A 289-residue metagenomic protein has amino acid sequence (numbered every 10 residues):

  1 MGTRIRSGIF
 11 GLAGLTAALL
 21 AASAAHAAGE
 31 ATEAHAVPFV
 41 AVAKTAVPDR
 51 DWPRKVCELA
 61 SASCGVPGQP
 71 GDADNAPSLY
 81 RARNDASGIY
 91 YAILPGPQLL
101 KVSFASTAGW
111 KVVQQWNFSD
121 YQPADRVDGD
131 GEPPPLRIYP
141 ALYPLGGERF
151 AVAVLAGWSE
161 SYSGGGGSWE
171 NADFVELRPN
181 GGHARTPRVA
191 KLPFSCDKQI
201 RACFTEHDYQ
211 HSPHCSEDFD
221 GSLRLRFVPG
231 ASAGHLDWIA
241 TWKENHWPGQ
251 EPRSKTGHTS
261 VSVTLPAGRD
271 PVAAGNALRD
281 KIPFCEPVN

Functional and structural regions predicted by a protein language model:
M1-S7: N-terminal secretory signal peptides that target proteins for export/translocation
G11-A21: Bacterial N-terminal signal peptides
A27-Q69, G165-N171, L177-N289: Acidic, small-residue rich beta-repeat scaffolds with periodic aromatic anchors
V47-V102: Basic/polar, acidic-poor N-terminal "presequence/leader" segments that form or can form short amphipathic helices
D72-L79, D128-L142, Y209-V228: Signature of short aromatic-glycine-proline-rich micro-motifs recurring in repeat-based ectodomains
L79, G88-E148, E160: Short N-terminal edge-element motif at the start of the domain
S87-L94, R149-S161, G234-T241: Short beta-strand elements that form the blades of beta-propeller/WD-repeat-like and other beta-sheet-rich scaffold
R137-E148, A153-D173, R188-C196: Eukaryote-skewed repeat-based solenoidal scaffolds used as protein-protein interaction platforms, primarily
